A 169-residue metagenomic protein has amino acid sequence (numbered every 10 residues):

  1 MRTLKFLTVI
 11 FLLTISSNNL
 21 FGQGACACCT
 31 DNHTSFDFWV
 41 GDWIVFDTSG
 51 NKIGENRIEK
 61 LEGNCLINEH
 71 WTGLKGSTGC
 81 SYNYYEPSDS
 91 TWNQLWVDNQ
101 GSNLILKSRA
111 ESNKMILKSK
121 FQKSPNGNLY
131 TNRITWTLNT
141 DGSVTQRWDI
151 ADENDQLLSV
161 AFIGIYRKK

Functional and structural regions predicted by a protein language model:
M1-A25: Bacterial Sec-dependent N-terminal signal peptides
G22-K169: Hydrophobic small-molecule pocket/channel-lining residues, especially in calycin-type beta-barrels
